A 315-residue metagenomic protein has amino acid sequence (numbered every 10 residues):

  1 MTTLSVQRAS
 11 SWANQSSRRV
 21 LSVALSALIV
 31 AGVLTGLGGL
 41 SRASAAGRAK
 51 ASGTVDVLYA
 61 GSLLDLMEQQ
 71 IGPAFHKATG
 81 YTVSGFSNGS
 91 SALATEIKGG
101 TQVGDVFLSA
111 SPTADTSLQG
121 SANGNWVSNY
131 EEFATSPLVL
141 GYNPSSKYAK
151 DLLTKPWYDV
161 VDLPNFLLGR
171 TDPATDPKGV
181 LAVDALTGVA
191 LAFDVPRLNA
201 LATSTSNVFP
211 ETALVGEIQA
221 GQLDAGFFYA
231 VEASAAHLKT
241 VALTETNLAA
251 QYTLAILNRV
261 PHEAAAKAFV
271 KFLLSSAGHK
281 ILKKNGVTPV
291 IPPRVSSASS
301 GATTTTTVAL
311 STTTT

Functional and structural regions predicted by a protein language model:
M1-S16: N-terminal secretory signal peptides that target proteins for export/translocation
V6, V20-V23, V30, V295 (+1 more regions): Short hydrophobic transmembrane-like helices used for membrane targeting/insertion
S11, L21-S22, A45, S297: Sequence-pattern detector for short linear motifs and compositional/periodic biases rather than a specific fold
S16-S41: Secretory targeting and sorting signals
G36, R42-F86, S91-G100, S111-P112 (+3 more regions): Exported/periplasmic ABC-transporter solute-binding proteins
Q102-G104: Short acidic/histidine-rich motifs immediately flanking catalytic phosphotransfer sites in two-component signaling
V106-L108: A polyampholytic, Gly/Pro-enriched intrinsically disordered region
G124-W126: Alpha-helical scaffolding within the catalytic cores of extracellular/periplasmic polymer-degrading hydrolases
